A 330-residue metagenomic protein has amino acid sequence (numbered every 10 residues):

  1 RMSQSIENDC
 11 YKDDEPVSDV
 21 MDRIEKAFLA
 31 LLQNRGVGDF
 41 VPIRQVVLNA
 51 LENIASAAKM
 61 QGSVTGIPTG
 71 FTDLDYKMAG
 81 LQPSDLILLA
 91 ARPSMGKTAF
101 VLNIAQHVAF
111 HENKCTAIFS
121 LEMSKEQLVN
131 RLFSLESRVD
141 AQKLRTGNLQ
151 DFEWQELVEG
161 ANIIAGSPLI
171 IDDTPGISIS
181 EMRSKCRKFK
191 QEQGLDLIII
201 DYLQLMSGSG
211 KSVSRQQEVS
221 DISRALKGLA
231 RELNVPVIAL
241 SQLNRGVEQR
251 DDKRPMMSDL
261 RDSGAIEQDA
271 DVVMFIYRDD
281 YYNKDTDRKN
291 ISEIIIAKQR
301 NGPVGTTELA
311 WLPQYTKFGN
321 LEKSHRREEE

Functional and structural regions predicted by a protein language model:
R1-M60, S84, M95, K114 (+3 more regions): Short, small/acidic-rich helices and loops at N termini and domain boundaries of DNA replication/processing enzymes
S18, P68-F71, K125-V129, D151-A161 (+4 more regions): Amphipathic alpha-helical transducer elements in NTP-driven molecular machines
F71-G80: Pre-Walker A adenine-sensing motif
Y76, H107, H111-G194, G208 (+1 more regions): Cytosolic-facing regulatory segments adjacent to core modules
A79-S124, I177-K190, D196-I199, G210 (+2 more regions): P-loop NTPase nucleotide-binding module
S180-L195, R224-N234, R245-E330: C-terminal regions of RecA-like/P-loop NTPase motor modules
I199, P236-S241: Structural recognition of the conserved hydrophobic beta-strand(s) that form the central parallel beta-sheet of P-loop
Y202: Walker B catalytic acidic pair
